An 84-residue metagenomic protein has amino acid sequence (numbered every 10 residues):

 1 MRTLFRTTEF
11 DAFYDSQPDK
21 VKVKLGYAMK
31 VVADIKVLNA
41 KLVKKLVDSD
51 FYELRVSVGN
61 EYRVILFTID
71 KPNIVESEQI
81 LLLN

Functional and structural regions predicted by a protein language model:
M1-K24: Arg/Lys-rich, positively charged N-terminal/basic patches that mediate binding to nucleic acids
M1-T7, A40-K44, L82: Generic preference for hydrophobic/aromatic residues in regular secondary structure cores
K30-G59: A short, surface-exposed loop/turn module that caps and links secondary-structure elements
N60-N84: Enriched for short, Lys/Arg-rich terminal
